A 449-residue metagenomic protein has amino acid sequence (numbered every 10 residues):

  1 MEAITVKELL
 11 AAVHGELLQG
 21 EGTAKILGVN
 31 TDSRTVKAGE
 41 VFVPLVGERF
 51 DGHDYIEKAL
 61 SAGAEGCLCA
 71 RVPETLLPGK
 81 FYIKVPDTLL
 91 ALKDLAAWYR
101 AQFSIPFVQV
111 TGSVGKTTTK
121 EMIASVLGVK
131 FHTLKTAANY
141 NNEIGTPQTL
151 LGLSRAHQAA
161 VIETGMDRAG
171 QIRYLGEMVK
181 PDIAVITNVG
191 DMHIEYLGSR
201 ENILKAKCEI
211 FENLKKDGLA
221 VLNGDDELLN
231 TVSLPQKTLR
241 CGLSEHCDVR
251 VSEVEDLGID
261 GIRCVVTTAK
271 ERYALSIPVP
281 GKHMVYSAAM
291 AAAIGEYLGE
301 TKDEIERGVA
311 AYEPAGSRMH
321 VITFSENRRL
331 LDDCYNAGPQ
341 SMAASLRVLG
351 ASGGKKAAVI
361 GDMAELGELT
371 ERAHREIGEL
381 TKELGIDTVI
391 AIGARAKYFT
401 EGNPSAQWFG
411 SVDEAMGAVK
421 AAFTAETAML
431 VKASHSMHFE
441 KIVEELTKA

Functional and structural regions predicted by a protein language model:
M1-D94, W98, G350-G354, E379-L380 (+2 more regions): N-terminal leader/targeting and accessory segments in enzymes
E8-A11, A91-G224, L228-K237, G295 (+2 more regions): Phosphate-binding loop of NTP-binding sites
L10-A12, P73-G79, V185-R329, G354 (+2 more regions): Acidic, Mg2+-coordinating active-site environments of NTP-dependent enzymes
S33-P44, T133, L151-A160, L346-G367: Mobile, glycine- and charge-enriched loop segments and immediately flanking short secondary-structure elements within
G47-R49, P73, M166-A169, G190-M192 (+6 more regions): Short glycine-rich anion-binding loops that position phosphate/pyrophosphate groups of nucleotides and phosphorylated
R49-F50, P314-S317, C334-W408, S434: Active-site beta-alpha connecting loops in nucleotide-dependent enzymes
W408-G410, E426-T447: Peripheral docking tails and interdomain loops at the edges of cofactor- or intermediate-handling domains
